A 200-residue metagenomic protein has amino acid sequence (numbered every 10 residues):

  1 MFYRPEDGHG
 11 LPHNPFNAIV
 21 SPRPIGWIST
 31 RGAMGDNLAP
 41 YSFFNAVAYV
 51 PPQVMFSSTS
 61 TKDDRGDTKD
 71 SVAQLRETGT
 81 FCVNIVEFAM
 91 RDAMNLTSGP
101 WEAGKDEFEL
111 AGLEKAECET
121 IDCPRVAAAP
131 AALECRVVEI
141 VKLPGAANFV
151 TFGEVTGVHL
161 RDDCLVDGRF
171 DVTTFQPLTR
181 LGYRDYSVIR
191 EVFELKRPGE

Functional and structural regions predicted by a protein language model:
M1-E200: Basic, polyanion-binding surface patches
